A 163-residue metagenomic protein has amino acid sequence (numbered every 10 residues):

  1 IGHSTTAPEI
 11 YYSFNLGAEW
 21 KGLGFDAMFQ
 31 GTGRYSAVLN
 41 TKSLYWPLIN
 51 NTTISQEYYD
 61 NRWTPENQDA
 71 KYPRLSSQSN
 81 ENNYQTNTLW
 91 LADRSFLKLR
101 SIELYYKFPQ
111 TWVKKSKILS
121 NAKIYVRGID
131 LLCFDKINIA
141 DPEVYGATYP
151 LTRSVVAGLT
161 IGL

Functional and structural regions predicted by a protein language model:
S4-E9, L89-K98, Y149-L151: Short sequence motifs at beta-strands and strand-loop junctions characteristic of Gram-negative outer-membrane
I10, K21-L23, S95, I118-A122 (+1 more regions): Outer-envelope beta-barrel architecture signal
S13-N15, S101-Y105, V156-G158: Membrane-embedded beta-strand positions in outer-membrane beta-barrel channels/transporters
E19, Q30-T32, R127-L131, G162: Outer-membrane beta-barrel pore domains and translocons
G22-A27, T111-W112: Repeated loop/turn-to-beta-strand initiation elements of outer-membrane beta-barrel proteins
A27, I124-V126, L159: Membrane-embedded beta-strand positions of outer-membrane beta-barrel proteins
T32-K123, G128: Extracytoplasmic gating/loop element in the C-terminal half of outer-membrane beta-barrel translocons and assembly
N61, E66-N67, L131-L163: C-terminal beta-signal and terminal closure region of outer-membrane beta-barrel proteins
